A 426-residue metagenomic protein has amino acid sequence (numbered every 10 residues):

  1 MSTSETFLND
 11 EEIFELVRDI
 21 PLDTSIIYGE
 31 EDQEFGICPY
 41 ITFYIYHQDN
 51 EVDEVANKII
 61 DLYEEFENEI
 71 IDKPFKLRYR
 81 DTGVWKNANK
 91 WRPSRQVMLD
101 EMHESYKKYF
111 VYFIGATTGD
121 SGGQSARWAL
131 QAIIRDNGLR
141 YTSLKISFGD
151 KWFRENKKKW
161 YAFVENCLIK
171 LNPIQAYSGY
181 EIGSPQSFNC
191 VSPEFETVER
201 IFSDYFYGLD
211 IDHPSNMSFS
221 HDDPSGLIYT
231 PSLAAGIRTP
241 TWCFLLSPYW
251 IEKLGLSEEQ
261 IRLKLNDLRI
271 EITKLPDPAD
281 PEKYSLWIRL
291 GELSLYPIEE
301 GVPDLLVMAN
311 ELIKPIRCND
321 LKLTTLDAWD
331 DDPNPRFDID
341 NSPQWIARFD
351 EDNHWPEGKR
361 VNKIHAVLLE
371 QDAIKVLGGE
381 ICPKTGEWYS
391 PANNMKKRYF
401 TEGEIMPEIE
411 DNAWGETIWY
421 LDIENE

Functional and structural regions predicted by a protein language model:
S2-I70, Q186-L368: C-terminal interaction module
H47, E51, K151-K159, V376: Conserved aromatic-histidine-acidic binding/catalytic patches
N57-K76, T401-D411: Short, flexible N-terminal segments of the mature chain
N68-I201: Internal, hydrophobic cores of structured domains that mediate oligomerization or house catalytic pockets within large
A126-I134, E271-D280, R398: Short, exposed beta-strand/loop patches in secreted or surface proteins that constitute
D372-G378: Short, recurring structural edge motifs at helix starts
I374, K396-E426: Primarily secretory-pathway and cell-envelope proteins
P383-M395: Extracellular/lumenal glycan-associated surfaces
